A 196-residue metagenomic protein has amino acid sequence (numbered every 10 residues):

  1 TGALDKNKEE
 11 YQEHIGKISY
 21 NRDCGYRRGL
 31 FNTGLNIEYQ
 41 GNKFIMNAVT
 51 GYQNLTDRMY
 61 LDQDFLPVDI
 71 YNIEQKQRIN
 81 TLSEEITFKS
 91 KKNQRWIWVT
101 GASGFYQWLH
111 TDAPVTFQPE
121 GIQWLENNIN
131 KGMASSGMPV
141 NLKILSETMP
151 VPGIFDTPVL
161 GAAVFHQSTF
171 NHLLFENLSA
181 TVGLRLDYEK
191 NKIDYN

Functional and structural regions predicted by a protein language model:
T1-V99, F105-Q107: Outer-membrane beta-barrel domain signature, strongest for Gram-negative TonB-dependent receptors and also present
V99, G104-N196: Signature of Gram-negative outer-membrane beta-barrel scaffolds
